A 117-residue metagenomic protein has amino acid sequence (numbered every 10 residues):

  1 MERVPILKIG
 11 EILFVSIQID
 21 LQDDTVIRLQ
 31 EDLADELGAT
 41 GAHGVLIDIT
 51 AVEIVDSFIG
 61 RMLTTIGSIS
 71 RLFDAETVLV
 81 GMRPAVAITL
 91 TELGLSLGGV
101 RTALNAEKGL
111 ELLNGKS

Functional and structural regions predicted by a protein language model:
E2-Q30: STAS-typified acidic loop motif
R3, D74, G99-V100: A generic structural signal for alpha->beta connector loops
I12, E31, V55, G60 (+2 more regions): N-terminal regions of ATP-driven nucleic-acid and macromolecular assemblies, encompassing P-loop NTP-binding domains
V26-L33, G38, D74, E107: Expand to "…catalyze enediolate/carbanion chemistry for C-C bond making/breaking, isomerization, decarboxylation
A39-T40, K116: Alpha-helix C-cap/termination motif
T40-H43, I47-S96: Amphipathic alpha-helical interaction surfaces in cytosolic regulatory modules
G99-G109: Short acidic-hydrophobic, aromatic-tinged amphipathic segments that line or gate anion-handling sites
